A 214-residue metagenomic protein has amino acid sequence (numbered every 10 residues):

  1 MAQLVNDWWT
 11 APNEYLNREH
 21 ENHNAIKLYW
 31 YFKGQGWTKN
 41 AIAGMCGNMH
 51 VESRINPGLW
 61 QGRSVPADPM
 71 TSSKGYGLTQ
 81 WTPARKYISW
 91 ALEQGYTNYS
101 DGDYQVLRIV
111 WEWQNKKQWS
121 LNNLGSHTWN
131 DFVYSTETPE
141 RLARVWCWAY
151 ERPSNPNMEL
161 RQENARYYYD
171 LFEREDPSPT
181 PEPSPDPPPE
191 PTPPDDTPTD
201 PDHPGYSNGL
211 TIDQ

Functional and structural regions predicted by a protein language model:
M1-C46, S64-P66, N155-Q214: Extracellular cell-wall/glycan-interacting regions and their flexible linkers
L4-W30, G34, S53-T138: Peptidoglycan-targeting cell-wall enzymes and recognition modules
K39-C46, D103, E137-R144: Alpha-helical scaffolds flanking conserved acidic
N40-N56, I109, C147: Short, functionally critical alpha-helical segments immediately adjacent to catalytic or ligand/cofactor-binding
E112-K116, A149-P153, Y168-L171: Mid-sequence acidic-hydrophobic segments that form the walls of catalytic/ligand-binding cavities or oligomerization
T128-E140, V145, A149-Y150, N157-N164: Extracytoplasmic mature domains of secreted/periplasmic and thylakoid-lumen proteins
